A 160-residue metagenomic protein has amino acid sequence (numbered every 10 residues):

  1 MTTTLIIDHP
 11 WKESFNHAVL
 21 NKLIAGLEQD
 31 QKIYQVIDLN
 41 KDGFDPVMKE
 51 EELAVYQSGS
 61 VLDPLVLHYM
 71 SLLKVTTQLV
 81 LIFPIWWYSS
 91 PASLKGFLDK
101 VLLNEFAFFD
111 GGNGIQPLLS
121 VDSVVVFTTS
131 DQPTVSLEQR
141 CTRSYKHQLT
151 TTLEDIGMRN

Functional and structural regions predicted by a protein language model:
M1-F106: N-terminal beta1-alpha1-beta2 submodule of the flavodoxin-like/Rossmannoid cofactor-binding fold
V75, Y88-N160: FMN-binding flavodoxin-like domain, especially the glycine-rich phosphate-binding loop
